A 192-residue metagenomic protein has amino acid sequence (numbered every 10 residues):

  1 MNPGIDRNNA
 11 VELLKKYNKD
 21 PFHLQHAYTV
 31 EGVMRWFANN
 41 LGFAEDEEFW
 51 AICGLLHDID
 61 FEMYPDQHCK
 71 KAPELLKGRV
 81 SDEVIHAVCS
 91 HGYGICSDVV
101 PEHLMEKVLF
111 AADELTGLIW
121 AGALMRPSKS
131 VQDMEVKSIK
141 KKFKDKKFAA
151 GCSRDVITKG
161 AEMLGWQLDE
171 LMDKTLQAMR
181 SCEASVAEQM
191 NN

Functional and structural regions predicted by a protein language model:
M1-Y64: Acidic/His-rich, divalent-metal-binding segments that scaffold phosphate/diphosphate chemistry
G4-N8, L24-Y28, D66, E102 (+3 more regions): Electropositive phosphate-/nucleotide-binding environments in soluble metabolic enzymes
L13-Y17, L75, A87, K142 (+3 more regions): Residues that form generic nucleotide/phosphate-binding pockets
Y17-N18, M34, A38-L41, V80 (+4 more regions): Structural signal for hydrophobic packing residues in well-ordered secondary-structure cores of soluble enzyme domains
H26, V108-A111, T175: Amphipathic alpha-helix face/heptad-repeat signature
V33-N40, E47, Q167-R180: Active-site hotspot residues in diverse enzymes, especially metal/ion-binding acidic/histidine motifs
F43-A149, T158: Divalent metal-dependent catalytic cores for phosphoryl transfer on phosphate-bearing substrates
S138, K144-D173, Q177-M179, V186-M190: C-terminal binding/interaction regions
